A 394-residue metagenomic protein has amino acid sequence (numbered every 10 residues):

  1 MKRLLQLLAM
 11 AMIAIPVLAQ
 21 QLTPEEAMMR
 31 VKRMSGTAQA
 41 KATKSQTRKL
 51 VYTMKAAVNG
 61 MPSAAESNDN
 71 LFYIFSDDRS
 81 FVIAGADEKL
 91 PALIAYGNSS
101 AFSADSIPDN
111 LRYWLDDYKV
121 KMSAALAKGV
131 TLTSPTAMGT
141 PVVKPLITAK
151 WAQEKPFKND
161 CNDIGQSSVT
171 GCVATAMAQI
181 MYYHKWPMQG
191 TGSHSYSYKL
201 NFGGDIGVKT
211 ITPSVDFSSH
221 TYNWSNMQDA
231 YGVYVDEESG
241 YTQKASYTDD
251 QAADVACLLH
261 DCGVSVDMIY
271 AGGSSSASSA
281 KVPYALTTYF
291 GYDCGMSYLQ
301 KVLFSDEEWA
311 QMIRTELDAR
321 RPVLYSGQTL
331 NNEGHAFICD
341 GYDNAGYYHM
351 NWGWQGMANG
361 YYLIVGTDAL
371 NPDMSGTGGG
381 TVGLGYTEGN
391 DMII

Functional and structural regions predicted by a protein language model:
M1-E25, L258-L259, D267, L286: Bacterial Sec-dependent N-terminal signal peptides
Q20-K55, A64-N68, V82, K89-K155 (+1 more regions): Cys-His-centered catalytic/binding microenvironment captured across papain-like cysteine peptidases and homologous
Q21-E25, Q166-G171, T175, S276-K281 (+1 more regions): Soluble non-cytosolic domains of exported or imported proteins
R33-A38, D87, T175-P187, T288-Y289 (+1 more regions): Structured segments of extracytoplasmic/periplasmic soluble domains in secreted or envelope-associated proteins
T43-Q46, W186-Y198, C294-V302: Surface-exposed patches in mature extracellular/periplasmic domains of secreted proteins
K49-R79, Y284, T288-N351: Active-site-adjacent substructure of cysteine-protease-like catalytic cores
R79, L90, A178-Q179, P187-M188 (+6 more regions): Solvent-exposed loop/turn segments at secondary-structure junctions within structured extracellular/periplasmic domains
L93-S275: Active-site-adjacent structural segments surrounding the nucleophilic cysteine of cysteine proteases and isopeptidases
